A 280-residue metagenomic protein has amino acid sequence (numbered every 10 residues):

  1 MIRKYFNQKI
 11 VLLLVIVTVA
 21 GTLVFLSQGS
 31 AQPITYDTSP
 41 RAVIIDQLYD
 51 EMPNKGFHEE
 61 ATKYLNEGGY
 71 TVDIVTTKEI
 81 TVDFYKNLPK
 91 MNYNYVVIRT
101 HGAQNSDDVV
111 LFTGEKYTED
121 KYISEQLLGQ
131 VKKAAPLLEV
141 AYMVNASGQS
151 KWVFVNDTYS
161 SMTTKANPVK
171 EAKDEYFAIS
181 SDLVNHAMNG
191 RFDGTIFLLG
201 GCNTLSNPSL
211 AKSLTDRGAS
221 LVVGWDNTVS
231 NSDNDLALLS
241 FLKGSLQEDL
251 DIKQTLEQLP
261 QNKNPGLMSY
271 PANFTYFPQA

Functional and structural regions predicted by a protein language model:
M1-I2, V24: Non-catalytic, low-structured ubiquitin/UBL-interacting segments
I2-V15: N-terminal Sec-pathway targeting helices
L13-V24: Hydrophobic membrane-insertion alpha-helices, especially the h-region of bacterial N-terminal signal peptides
L23-T35: Sec-dependent signal peptide cleavage junction
Q32-K151: A domain-level signal for caspase-like cysteine endopeptidase catalytic cores and their zymogen-processing architecture
N105-V222: Cysteine protease catalytic core and zymogen-processing segment of caspase-like enzymes
T195-A280: Active-site-proximal C-terminal subdomain of hydrolase catalytic domains
